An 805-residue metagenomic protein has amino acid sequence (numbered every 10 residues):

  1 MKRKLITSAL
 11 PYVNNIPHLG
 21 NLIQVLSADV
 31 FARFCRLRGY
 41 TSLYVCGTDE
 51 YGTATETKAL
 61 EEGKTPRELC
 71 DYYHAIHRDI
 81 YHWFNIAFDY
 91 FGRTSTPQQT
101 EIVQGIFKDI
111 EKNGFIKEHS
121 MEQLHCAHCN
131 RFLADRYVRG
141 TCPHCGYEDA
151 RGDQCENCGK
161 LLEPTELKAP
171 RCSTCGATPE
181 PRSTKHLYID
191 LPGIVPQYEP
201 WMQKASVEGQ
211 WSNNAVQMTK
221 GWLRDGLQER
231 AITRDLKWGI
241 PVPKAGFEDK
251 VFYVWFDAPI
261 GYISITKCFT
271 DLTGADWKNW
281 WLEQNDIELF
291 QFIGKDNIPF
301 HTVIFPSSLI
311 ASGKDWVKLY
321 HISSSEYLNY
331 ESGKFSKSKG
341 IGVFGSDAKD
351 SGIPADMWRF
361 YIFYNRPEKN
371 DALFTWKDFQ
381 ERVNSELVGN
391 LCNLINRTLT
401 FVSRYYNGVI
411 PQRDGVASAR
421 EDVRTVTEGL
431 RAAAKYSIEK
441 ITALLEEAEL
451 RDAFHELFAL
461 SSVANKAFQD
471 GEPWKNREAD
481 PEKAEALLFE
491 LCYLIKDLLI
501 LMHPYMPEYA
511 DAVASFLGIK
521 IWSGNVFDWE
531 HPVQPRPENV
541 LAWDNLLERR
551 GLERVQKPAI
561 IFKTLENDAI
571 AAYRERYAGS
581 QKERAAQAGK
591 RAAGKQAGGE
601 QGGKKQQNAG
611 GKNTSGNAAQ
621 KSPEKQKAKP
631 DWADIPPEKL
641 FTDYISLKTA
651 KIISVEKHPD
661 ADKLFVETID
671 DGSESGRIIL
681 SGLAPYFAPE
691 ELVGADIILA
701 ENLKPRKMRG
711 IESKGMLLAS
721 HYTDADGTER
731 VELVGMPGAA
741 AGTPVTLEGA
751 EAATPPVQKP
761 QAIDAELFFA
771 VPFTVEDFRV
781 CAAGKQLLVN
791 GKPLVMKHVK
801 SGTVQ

Functional and structural regions predicted by a protein language model:
M1-W201: N-terminal, positively charged nucleic-acid-binding surface of large information/translation enzymes
K2-C46, Q98-E101, P170-R404, H455-L457: Structured secondary-structure scaffolds
P11-Y12, R131, E148-A150, A177 (+13 more regions): Short, glycine-/Ser/Thr-/acidic-enriched flexible segments
H301, S332, L457, L491 (+4 more regions): Hydrophobic, well-ordered secondary-structure elements that form the walls of internal hydrophobic environments
Y320-S324, A514-S515, V666: Beta-strand segments within the central parallel beta-sheet cores of soluble alpha/beta enzyme folds
K377-G415, V423, L430-E548, R554: Helix-rich, typically C-terminal accessory recognition domains appended to large enzymatic cores
V513-L640: Intrinsic disorder at enzyme termini
G594, G603-Q805: Phosphate-backbone binding interfaces of nucleic-acid-interacting proteins
